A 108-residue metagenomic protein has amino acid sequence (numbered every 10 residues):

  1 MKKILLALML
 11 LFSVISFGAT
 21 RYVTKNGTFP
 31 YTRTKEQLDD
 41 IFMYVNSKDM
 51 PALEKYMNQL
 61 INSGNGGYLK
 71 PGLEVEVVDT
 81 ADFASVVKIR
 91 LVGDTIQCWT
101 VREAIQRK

Functional and structural regions predicted by a protein language model:
I4-L5, V23, R90-V92, A104: Small/flexible residues
I4-S13: Sec-dependent N-terminal signal peptides
A7, A19, A52, A81-A84 (+1 more regions): A sequence-composition feature that detects small, non-aromatic residues
V14-G18: Sec/Tat signal peptide C-region and signal peptidase I cleavage site
A19-L60, L69, Q106-K108: SH3-family beta-barrel domains
S63: Short, glycine/charged-rich beta-strand-loop motifs at protein surfaces that mediate ligand recognition and catalysis
G66-R102: SH3/SH3-like beta-barrel superfamily modules
